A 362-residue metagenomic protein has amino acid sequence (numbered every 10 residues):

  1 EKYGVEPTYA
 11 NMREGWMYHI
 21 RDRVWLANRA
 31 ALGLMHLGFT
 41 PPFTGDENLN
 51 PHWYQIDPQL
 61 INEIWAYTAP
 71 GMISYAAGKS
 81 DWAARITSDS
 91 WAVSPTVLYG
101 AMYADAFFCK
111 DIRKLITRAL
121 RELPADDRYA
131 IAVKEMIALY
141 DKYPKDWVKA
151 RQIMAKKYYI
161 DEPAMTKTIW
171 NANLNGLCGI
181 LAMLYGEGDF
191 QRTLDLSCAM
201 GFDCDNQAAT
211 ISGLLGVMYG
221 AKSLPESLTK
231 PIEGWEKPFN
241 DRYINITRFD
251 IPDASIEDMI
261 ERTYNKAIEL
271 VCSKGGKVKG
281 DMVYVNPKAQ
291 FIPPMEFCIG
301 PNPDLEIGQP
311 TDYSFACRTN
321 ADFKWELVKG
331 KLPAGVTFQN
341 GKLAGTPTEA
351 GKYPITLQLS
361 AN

Functional and structural regions predicted by a protein language model:
G4-I56: Extracytoplasmic mature domains of secreted/periplasmic and thylakoid-lumen proteins
L34-W53, N62-I73, D81-I86, T96 (+2 more regions): Accessory "access/gating" subregions that flank catalytic or transport cores
W91, Y99, A104, G179-I268: Catalytic phosphate/nucleotide-handling subdomain of diverse soluble enzymes
D126, A130-M165, A221-E296: Acidic, carboxylate-rich catalytic segments that either coordinate divalent cations
P294-K324: Solvent-exposed, low-complexity, repeat-rich "mucin-like" stalks and linkers
T319-G341: Surface-exposed or secretory-pathway low-complexity segments enriched in glycine-proline and Ser/Thr/acidic residues
K342-A350: Extracellular/luminal low-complexity segments enriched in Ser/Thr/Pro
G351-A361: A short beta-strand micro-motif common to beta-rich folds, especially ectodomain repeats
